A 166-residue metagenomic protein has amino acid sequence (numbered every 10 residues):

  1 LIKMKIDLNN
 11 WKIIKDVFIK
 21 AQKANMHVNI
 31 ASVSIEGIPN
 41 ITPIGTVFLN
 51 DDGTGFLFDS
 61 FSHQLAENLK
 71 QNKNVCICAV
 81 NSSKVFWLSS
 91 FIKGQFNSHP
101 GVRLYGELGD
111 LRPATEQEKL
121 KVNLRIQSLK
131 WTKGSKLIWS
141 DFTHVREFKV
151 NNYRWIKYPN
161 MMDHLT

Functional and structural regions predicted by a protein language model:
L1-T166: Binding-site signature for planar aromatic cofactors or substrates
